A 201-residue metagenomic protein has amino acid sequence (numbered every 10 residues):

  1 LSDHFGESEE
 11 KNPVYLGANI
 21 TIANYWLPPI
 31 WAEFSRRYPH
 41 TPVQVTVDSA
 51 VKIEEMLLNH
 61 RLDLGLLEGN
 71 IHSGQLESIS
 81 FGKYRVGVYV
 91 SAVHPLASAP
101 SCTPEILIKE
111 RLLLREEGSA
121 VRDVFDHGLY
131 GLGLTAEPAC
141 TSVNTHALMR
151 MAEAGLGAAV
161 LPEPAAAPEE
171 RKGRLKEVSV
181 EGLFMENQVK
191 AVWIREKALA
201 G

Functional and structural regions predicted by a protein language model:
L1-S8: Alpha-helical linker/hinge and terminal dimerization helices associated with HTH transcriptional regulators
E10-S73, S142: Central regulatory/effector-binding core of bacterial HTH transcription factors
P13-G17, G65, Y89, L113 (+2 more regions): Short, well-ordered beta-strand segments
W26, K176-G201: A late-sequence structural motif
S49-E54, L58-L62, L67-E68, V121-V178: Hydrophobic hinge/microswitch elements
S73-L112: Flexible hinge/capping segments at coil-to-helix
E77-G87, E163, K172-M185: Short beta-strand->loop
L96-A97, C102, R111-L132, E163 (+1 more regions): Secondary-structure junction motif
